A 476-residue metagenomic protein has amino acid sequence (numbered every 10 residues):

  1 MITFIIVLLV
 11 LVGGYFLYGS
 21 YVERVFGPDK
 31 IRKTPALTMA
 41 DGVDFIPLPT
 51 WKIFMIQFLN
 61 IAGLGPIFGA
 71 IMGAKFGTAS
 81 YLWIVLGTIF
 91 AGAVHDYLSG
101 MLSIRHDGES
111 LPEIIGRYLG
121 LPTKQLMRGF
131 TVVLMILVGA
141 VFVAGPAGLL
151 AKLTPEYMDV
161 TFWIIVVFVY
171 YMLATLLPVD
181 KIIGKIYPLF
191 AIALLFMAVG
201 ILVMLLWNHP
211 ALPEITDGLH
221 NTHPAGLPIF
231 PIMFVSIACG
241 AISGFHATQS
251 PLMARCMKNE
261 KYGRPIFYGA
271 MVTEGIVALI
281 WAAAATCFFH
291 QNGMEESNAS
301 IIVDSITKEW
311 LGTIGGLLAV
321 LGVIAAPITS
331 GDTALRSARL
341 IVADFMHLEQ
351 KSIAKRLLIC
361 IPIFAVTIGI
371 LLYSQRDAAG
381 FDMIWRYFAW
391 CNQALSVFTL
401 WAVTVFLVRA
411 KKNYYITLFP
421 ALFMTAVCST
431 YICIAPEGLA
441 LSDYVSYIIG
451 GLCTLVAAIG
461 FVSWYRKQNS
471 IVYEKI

Functional and structural regions predicted by a protein language model:
I2-G19, G73-S103, P112, G315-G316 (+1 more regions): Extracellular loop-to-transmembrane helix junctions
I5, L9-G27, F130, P146-L150 (+3 more regions): Membrane-interface loop-to-helix entry segments
V10-I67, N259-Y262: Membrane-interface "cap" regions at the ends of multi-pass membrane proteins
L11, Y15, A91-D107, L111-L176 (+2 more regions): Helix-loop-helix module between adjacent transmembrane segments
P49-G65, L202-P210, G218-W281, L321-S330: Hydrophobic, membrane-embedded alpha-helices of multi-pass small-molecule transporters
G65-I71, D107, L134-A147, I237-M257 (+2 more regions): Membrane-helix boundary/coupling elements in multi-pass transport proteins
G139-I165, A174-T175, L194-N221, F406-Y414 (+1 more regions): Hydrophobic alpha-helical segments and their helix-loop junctions in multi-pass secondary transporters
L205-I215, Y268-S305, Q375-A379: Extracellular/periplasmic helix-exit of transmembrane alpha-helices
